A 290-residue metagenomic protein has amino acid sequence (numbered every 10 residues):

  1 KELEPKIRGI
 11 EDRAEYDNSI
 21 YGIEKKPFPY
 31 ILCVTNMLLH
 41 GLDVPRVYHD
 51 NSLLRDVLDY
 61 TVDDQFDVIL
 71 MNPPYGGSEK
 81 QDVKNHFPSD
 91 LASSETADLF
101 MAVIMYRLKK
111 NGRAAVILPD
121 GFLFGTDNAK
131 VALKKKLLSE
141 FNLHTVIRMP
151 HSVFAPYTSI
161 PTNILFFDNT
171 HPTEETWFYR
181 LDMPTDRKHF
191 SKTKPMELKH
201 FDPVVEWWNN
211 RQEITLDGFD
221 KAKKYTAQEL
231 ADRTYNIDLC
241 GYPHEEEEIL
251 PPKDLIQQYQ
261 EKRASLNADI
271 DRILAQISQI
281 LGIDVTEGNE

Functional and structural regions predicted by a protein language model:
K1-V68, G76-S78, S94, D98 (+3 more regions): Conserved S-adenosyl-L-methionine
H49, T61-E290: A conserved structural/catalytic subdomain of Rossmann-like adenosyl-cofactor enzymes
